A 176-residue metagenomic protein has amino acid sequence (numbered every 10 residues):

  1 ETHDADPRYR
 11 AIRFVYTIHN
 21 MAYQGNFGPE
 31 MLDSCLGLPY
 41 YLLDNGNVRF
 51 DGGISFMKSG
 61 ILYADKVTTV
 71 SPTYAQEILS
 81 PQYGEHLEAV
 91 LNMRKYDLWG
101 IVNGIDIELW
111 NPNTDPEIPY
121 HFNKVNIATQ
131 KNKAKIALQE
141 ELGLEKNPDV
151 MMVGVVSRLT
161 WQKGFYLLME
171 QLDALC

Functional and structural regions predicted by a protein language model:
E1-C176: Catalytic cores of nucleotide-sugar-dependent glycosyltransferases that transfer UDP/GDP/TDP-activated
